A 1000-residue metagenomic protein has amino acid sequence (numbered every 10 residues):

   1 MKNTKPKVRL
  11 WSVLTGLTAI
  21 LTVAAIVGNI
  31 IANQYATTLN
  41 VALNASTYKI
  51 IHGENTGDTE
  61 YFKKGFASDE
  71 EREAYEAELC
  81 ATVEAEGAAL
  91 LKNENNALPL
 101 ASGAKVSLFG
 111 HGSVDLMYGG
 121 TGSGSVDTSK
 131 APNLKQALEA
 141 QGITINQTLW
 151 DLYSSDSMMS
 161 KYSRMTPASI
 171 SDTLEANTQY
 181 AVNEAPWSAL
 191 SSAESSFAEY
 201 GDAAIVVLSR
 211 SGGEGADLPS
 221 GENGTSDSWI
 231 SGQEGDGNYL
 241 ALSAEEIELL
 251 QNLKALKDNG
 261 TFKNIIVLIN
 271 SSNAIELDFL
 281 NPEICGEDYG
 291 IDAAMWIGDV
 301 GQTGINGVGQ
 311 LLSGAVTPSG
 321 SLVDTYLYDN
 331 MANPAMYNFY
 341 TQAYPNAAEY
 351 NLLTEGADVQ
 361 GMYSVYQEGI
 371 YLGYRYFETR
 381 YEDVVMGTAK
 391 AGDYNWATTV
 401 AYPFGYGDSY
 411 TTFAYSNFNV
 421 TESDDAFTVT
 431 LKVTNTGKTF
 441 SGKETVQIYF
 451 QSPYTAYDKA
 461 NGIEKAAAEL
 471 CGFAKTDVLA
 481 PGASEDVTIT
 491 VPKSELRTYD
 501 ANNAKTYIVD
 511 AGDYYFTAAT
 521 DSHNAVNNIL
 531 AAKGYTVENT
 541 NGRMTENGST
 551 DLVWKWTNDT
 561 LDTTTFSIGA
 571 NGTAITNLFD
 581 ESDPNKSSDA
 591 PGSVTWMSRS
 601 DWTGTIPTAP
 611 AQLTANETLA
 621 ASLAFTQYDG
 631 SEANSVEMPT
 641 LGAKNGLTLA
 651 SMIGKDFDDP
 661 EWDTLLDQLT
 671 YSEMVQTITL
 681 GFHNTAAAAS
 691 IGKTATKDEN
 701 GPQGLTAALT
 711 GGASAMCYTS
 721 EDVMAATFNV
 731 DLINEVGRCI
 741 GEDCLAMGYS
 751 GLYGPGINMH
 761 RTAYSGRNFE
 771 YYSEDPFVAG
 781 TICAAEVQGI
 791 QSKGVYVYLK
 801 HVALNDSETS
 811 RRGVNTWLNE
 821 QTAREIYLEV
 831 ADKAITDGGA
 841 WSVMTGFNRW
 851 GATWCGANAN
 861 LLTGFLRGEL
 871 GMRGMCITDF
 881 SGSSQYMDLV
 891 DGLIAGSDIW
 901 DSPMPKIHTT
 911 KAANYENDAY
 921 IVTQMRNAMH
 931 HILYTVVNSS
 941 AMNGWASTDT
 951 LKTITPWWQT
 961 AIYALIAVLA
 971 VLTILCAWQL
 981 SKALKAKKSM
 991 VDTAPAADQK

Functional and structural regions predicted by a protein language model:
M1-Y499, I508-F516, S522, G572-K1000: Glycoside hydrolase catalytic-domain context in secreted enzymes
K493-F566: Terminal connector regions
